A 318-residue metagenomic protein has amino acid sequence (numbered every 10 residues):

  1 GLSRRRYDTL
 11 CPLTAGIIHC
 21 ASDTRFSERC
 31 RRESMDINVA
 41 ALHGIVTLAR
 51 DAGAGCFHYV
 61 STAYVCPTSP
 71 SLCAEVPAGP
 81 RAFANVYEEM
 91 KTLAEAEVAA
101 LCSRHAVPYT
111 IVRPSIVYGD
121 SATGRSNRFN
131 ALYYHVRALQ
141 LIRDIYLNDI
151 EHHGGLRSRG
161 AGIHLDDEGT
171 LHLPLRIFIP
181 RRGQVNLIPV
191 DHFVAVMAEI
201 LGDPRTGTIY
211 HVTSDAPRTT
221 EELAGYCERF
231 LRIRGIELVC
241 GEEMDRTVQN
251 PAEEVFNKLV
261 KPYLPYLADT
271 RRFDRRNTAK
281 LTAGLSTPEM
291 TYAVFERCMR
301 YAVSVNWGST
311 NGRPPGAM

Functional and structural regions predicted by a protein language model:
G1-G16: Conserved Rossmann-fold cofactor-binding substructure of NAD(P)-dependent oxidoreductases
G16-A21, S27-R32, D36, A40-E89 (+3 more regions): Conserved Rossmann-fold NAD(P)-dependent oxidoreductase catalytic core, especially the SDR/UDP-sugar
T47-L48, L72, A82-S115, D120 (+1 more regions): Active-site Tyr-X1-5-Lys
Y133-Y210, D215-P217, G225-R232: Alpha-helical substrate-binding/gating segment
Y146, R157-E168, L173-P180, M244-S286: A hydrophobic C-terminal alpha-helical subdomain
L187, A195-P262, A302-V305, G312-M318: Mid/C-terminal beta-alpha module of Rossmann-like enzyme folds, strongest in SDR-family dehydrogenases/epimerases
P262, F273-M318: Amphipathic terminal alpha-helices
